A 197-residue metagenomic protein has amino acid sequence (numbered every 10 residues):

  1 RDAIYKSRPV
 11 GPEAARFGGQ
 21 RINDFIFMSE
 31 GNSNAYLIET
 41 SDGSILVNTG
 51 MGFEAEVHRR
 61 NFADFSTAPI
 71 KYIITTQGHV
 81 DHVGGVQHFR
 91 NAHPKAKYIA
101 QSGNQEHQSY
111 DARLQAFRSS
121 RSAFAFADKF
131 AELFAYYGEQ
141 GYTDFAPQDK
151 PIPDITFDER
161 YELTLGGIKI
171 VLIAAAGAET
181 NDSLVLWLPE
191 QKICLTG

Functional and structural regions predicted by a protein language model:
R1-F17: N-terminal pre-domain segments of enzymes
P12-E13, G19, D42, F53-A100: Active-site metal-binding motif and surrounding structural segment of the metallo-beta-lactamase
A15-D64, L184-G197: Conserved beta-strand hairpin/beta-sheet module of binuclear metal-dependent hydrolase folds, prominently
N32-S33, T40-D42, T49-M51, S102 (+3 more regions): A mature extracytoplasmic/lumenal domain signature
I45-N48, K71-T75, V171-L172: Short catalytic-loop micro-motif centered on adjacent basic/acidic residues
G78-G84, Q105-H107, E179-N181: Active-site environment of divalent metal-dependent phosphoester hydrolases
E106-A175, E190: Metallo-beta-lactamase
I173-S183: Active-site glycine- and acidic-residue-rich loops that bind and position anionic ligands or nucleotide-like cofactors
